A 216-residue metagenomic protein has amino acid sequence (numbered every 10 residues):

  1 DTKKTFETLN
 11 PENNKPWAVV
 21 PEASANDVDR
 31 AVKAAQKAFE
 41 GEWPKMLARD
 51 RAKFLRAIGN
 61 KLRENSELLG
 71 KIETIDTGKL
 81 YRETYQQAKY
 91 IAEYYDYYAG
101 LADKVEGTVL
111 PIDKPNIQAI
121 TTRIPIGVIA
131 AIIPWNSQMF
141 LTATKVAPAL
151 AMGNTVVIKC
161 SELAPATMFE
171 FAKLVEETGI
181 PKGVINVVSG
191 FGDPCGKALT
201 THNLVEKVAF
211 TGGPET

Functional and structural regions predicted by a protein language model:
D1-V20, K53, A57, K89 (+1 more regions): Terminal low-complexity tails and localization/encapsulation signals of metabolic enzymes
K4, A18-P21, G41, G59 (+5 more regions): Short, flexible active-site loop motifs that bind/organize anionic cofactors or intermediates
E7, V19, I72, E83 (+3 more regions): Conserved beta-strand positions that form and line the central face of beta-propeller blades
E7-N10, V19-R30, G179-V184, V188: Histidine- and aromatic-rich ligand-binding microenvironments
L9, N26, R30, M46 (+6 more regions): An amphipathic alpha-helix/helix-turn recognition signal
K15-E106: Glycine-rich loop-to-alpha-helix module at the N-terminal edge of alpha/beta enzyme cores
G107-T216: Rossmann-like NAD(P) dinucleotide-binding subdomain of oxidoreductase/dehydrogenase enzymes
